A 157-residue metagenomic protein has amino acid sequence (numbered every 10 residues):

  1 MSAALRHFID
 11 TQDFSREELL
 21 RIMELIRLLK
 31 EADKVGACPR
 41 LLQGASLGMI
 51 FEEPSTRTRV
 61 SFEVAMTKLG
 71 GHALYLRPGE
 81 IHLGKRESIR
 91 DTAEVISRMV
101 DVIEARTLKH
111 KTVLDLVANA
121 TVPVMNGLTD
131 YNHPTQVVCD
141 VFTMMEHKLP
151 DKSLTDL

Functional and structural regions predicted by a protein language model:
M1-V60, V64: Positively charged, low-complexity intrinsically disordered leader regions
G36, R40-E146: Phosphate/diphosphate ligand-binding glycine-rich loop within oxidoreductases
H147-K152: Phosphate/diphosphate-binding glycine-rich loops and adjacent basic-rich segments that engage nucleotide
S153-L157: An alpha-beta-alpha
